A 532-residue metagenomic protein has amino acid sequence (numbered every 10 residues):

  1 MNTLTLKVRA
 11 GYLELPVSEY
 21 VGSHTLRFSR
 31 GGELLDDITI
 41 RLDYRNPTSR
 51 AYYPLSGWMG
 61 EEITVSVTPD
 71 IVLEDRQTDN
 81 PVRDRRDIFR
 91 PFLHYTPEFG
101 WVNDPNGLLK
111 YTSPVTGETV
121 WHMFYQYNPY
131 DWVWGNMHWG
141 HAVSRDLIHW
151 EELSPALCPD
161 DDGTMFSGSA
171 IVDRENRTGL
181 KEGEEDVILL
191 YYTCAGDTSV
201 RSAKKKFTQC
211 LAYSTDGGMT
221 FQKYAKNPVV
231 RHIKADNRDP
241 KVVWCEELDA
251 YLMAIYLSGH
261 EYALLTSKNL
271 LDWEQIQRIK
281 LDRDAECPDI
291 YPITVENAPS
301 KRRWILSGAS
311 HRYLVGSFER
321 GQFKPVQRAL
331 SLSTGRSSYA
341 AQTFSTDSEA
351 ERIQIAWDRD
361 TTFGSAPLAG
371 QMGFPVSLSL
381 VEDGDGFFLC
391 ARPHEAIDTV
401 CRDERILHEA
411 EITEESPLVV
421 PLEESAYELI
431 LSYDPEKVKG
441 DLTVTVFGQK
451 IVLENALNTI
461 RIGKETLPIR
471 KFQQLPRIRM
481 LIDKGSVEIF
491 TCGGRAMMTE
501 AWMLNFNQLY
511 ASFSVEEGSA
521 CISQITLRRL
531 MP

Functional and structural regions predicted by a protein language model:
M1-D36, Y52-I71, P81, P299 (+2 more regions): Beta-rich accessory regions
T3, L34-Y53, V72-G107, V115 (+8 more regions): Surface loop/turn signatures of beta-propeller and other carbohydrate-active proteins
L15, V65-S66, D104-Y130, E152-A156 (+9 more regions): Hydrophobic core segments of beta-strands in well-ordered, beta-rich domains
H24, M137-W139, D186, F207-Q209 (+6 more regions): Repetitive beta-architecture junctions, highlighting loop-to-beta-strand starts across blade-like repeats
S29, S144, S214-T215, L264-S267: Conserved Ser/Thr-centered positions that define the repeating blades of beta-propeller domains
Y130-W132, P159-F166, D197-S199, H260-Y262 (+10 more regions): Flexible loop/turn segments at secondary-structure boundaries
Y213-K223, D385-G386: Proline-centered turn/helix-capping motifs that create local helix->coil transitions or kinks
I293, W304-V315, R320-Q322: Acidic, glycine-rich loop-and-beta core segments that form the ion-binding/anion-interacting portion of active sites
